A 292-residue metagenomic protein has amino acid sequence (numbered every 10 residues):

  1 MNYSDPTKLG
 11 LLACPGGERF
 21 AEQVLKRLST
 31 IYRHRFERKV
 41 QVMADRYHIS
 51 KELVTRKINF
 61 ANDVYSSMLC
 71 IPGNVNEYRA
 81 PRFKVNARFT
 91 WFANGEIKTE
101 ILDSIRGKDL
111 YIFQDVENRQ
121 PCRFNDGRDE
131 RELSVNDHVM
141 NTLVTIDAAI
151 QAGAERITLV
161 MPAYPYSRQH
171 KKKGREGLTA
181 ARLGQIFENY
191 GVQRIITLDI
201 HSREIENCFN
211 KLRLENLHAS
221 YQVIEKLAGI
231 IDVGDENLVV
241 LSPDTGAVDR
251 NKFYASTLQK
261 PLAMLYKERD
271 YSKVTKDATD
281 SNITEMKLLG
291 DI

Functional and structural regions predicted by a protein language model:
M1-I292: PRPP-associated nucleotide enzymes
